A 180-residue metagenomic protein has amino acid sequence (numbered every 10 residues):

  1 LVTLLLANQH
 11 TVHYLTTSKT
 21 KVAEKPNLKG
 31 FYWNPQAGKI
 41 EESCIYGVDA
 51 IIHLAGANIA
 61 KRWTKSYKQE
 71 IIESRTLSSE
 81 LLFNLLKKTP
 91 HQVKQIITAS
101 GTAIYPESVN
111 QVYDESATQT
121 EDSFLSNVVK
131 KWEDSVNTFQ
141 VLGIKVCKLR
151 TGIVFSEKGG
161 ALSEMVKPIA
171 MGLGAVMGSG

Functional and structural regions predicted by a protein language model:
L1-A50, K88, Q92, Q111 (+2 more regions): N-terminal Rossmann/SDR dinucleotide-binding element
L15, I51-A55, I96-T102, L149-T151: SDR active-site strand-loop-helix element
L28-S78: NAD(P)H-binding glycine-rich loop region in Rossmannoid oxidoreductase-like domains and their noncatalytic homologs
K61-K68, E107-N110, G160, G180: Conserved catalytic-core motifs of eukaryotic protein kinase domains, centered on the activation segment
E73, V109-K148: Catalytic helix-loop patch of NAD(P)-dependent Rossmann-fold dehydrogenases
L77-L85, K131, S135: Short, conserved SAM-binding segment of the class I
E80-S123: Conserved Rossmann-fold NAD(P)-dependent oxidoreductase catalytic core, especially the SDR/UDP-sugar
N137-Q140, C147-K148, G152-G180: NAD(P)-dependent short-chain dehydrogenase/reductase
